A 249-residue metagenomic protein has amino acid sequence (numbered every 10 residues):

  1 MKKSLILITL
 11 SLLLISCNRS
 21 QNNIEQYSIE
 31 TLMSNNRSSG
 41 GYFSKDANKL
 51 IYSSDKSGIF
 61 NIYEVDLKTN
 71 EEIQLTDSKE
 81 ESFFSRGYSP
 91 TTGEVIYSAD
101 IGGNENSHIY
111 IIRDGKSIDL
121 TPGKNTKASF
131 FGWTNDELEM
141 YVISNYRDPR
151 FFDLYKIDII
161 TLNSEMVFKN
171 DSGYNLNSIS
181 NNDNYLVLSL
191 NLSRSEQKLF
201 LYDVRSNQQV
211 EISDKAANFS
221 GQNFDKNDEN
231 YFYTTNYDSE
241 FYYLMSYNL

Functional and structural regions predicted by a protein language model:
K2-I8: Sec-dependent signal peptide recognition, specifically the positively charged N-region followed immediately by
I15-S16: C-terminal motif of bacterial Sec signal peptides marking the signal peptidase cleavage site
Y27-M33, E71-D77, K116-P122, N163-F168 (+1 more regions): A short beta-strand motif characteristic of beta-propeller blades
N35-S53, E80-S98, I109, K124-I143 (+5 more regions): Conserved beta-propeller blade repeats
I51-D77: Beta-propeller domains
D66-N70, I112-K116, D158-L162, D203-N207 (+1 more regions): Short loop/turn segments that connect beta-strands within beta-propeller blades
G103, D148-P149, T161, S193 (+1 more regions): Short flexible coil/turn linkers enriched for glycine and charged/polar residues that connect secondary-structure
G103, S117, N125, P149-R150: Preference for long, solvent-exposed alpha-helical segments and helix-linker "stalks"
